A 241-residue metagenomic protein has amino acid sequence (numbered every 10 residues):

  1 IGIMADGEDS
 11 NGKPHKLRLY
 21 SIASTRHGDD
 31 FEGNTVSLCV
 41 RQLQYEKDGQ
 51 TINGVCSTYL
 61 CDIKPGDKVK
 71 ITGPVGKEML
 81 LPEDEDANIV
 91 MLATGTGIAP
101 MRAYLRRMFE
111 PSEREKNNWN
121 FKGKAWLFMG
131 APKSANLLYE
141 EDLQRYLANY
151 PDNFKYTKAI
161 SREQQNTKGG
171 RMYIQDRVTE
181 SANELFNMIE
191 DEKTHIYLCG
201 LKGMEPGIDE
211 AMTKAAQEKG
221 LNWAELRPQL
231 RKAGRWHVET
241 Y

Functional and structural regions predicted by a protein language model:
I1-V90, R106-K116, Y150, S161 (+2 more regions): FAD-binding FR-type
M4, R41, L92, F128-G130 (+1 more regions): Short hydrophobic segments within beta-strands
D6-G12, D62-K64, G95, T167-R171 (+1 more regions): N-terminal start-of-chain detector that recognizes signal peptides and the immediate post-cleavage beginning
C61, V90-L92, A125, H195: Short, flexible coil/turn micro-motifs enriched in small/turn-prone residues
V69-I71, G76-E78, F109-S112, K116-Y241: Reductase modules of NAD(P)H-dependent flavoproteins
A93-A99: Ser/Thr-glycine-rich phosphate-binding loops at phosphate-binding pockets of nucleotides, nucleotide cofactors
P100, L105: Phosphate-binding glycine-rich loops and their immediate beta-loop-alpha structural context
